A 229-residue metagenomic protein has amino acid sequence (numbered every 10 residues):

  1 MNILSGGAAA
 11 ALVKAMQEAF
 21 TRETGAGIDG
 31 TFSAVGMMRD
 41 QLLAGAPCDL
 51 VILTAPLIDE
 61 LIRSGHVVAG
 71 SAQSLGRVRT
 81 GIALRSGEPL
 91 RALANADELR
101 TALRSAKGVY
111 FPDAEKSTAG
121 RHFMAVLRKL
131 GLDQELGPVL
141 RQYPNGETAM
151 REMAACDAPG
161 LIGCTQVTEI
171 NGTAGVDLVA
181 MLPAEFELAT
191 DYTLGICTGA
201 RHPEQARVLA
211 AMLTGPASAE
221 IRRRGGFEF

Functional and structural regions predicted by a protein language model:
M1-T31, G36, D40, A44-P47 (+4 more regions): Exported/periplasmic ABC-transporter solute-binding proteins
